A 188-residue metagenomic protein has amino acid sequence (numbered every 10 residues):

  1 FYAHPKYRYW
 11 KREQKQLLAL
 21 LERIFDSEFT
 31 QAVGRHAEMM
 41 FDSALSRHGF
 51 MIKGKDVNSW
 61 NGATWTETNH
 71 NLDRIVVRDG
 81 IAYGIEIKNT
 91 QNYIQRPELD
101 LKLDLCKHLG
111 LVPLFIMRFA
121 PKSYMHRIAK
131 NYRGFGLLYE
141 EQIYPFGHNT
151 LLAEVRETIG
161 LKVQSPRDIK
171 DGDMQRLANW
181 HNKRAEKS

Functional and structural regions predicted by a protein language model:
F1-A44, H181-S188: Interdomain/boundary linker segments immediately adjacent to catalytic/signaling cores
H4-R8, H36-M39, E67-N69, E86-I94: Short acidic/polar alpha-helix capping motifs at helix-coil junctions
Q31, S46-T66: A short acidic/basic microdomain associated with nuclease active sites
V33, I94-E98, G172: Soluble or luminal CAZymes and related metallo-dependent hydrolases
H36-K53, N71: Eukaryote-skewed repeat-based solenoidal scaffolds used as protein-protein interaction platforms, primarily
E67-I85: Active-site beta-strand-loop-beta-strand hairpin of nuclease catalytic cores that positions key catalytic residues
D79-Y83, I87-E141: Catalytic cores of nucleic-acid endonucleases
M125-S188: Non-catalytic C-terminal interaction segments of nucleic acid-processing enzymes
